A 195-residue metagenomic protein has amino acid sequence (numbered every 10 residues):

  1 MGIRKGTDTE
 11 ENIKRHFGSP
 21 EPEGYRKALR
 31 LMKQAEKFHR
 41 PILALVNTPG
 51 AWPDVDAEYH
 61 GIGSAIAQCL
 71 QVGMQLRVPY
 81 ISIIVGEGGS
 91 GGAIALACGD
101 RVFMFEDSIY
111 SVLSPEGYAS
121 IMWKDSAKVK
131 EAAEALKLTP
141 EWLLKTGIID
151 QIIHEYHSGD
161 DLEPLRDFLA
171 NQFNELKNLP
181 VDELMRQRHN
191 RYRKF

Functional and structural regions predicted by a protein language model:
M1-N12, G24-P53: A structural preference for short, pocket-lining loop segments at secondary-structure junctions
G2-K5, F17, L165-F195: Intrinsically disordered, low-complexity segments enriched in small/flexible residues
T7-F17, L76-V78, D125: Glycine/charged-rich beta-loop-alpha catalytic/anionic-binding loops adjacent to active sites
E10-E23, V55-Y59, G63: Glycine-rich tight-turn/loop motif centered on a GG-T
F17-R26, A127-E134: A short acidic, glycine-rich active-site loop that binds or catalyzes chemistry on phosphate/adenosine moieties
R30-K33, Q71, N174: Surface-exposed alpha-helical segments enriched in charged/polar residues
V46-A170, N178: Conserved catalytic cores of soluble enzyme domains, especially glycine-rich substrate-binding beta-alpha loops
